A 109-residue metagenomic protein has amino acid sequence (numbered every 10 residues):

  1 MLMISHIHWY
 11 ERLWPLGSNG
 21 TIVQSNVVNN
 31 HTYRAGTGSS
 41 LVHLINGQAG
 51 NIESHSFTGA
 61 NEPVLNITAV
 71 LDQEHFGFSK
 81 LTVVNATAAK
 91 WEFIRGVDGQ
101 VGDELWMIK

Functional and structural regions predicted by a protein language model:
M1-E92: Long, structured stretches of catalytic cores involved in phosphate-ester chemistry, encompassing
V28-N29, M107-K109: Short, charged/polar low-complexity linear motifs in solvent-exposed/disordered segments
E92-V101: Short, solvent-exposed aromatic-acidic interface loops
Q100-I108: Membrane-interface soluble catalytic domains
